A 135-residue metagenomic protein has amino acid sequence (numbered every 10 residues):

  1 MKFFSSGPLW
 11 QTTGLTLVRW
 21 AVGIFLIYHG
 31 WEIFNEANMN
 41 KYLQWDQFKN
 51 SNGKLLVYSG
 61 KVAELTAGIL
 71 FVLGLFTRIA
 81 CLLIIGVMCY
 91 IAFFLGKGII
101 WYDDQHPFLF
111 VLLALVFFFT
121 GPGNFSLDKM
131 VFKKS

Functional and structural regions predicted by a protein language model:
M1-N35, S51-V62, T66, L73-S135: Extended, low-polarity transmembrane helix blocks
N35-K41: Membrane-interface loops
K41-L55: Perimembrane loop-to-helix junctions flanking transmembrane segments
